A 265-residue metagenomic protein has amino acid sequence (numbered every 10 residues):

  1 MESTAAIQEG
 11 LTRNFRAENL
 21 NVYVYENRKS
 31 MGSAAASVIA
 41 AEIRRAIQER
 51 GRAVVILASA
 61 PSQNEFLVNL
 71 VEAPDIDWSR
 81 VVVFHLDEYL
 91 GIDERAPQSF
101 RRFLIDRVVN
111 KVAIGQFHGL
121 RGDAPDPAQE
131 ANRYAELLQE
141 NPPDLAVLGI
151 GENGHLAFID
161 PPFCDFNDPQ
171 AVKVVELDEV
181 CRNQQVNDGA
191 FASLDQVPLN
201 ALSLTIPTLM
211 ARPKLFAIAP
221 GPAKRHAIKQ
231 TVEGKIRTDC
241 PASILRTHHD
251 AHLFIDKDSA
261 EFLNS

Functional and structural regions predicted by a protein language model:
M1-V54: N-terminal glycine-/serine-/threonine-rich phosphate-binding loop
E2-E9, L204-P207, A211-S265: ATP/nucleoside-binding phosphotransfer catalytic cores, i.e., glycine-rich phosphate-binding loops
T4-N19, D77-V147: Ligand-binding beta-strand-loop-alpha-helix segment within the catalytic cores of soluble metabolic enzymes
R44-P74: Glycine-rich N-terminal segment of FAD-binding domains in flavoprotein oxidoreductases, spanning the beta-loop-helix
R52-I56, P61-S62, L137-D165: A glycine-rich beta-strand to alpha-helix segment that forms a phosphate/ribose-binding loop at ligand/cofactor sites
I56-A60, H85, L120-R121, V147-I150 (+2 more regions): Short beta-strand segments
P61-S62, Y89, E152-H155, P222-A223 (+1 more regions): Short glycine-rich anion-binding loops that position phosphate/pyrophosphate groups of nucleotides and phosphorylated
A157-L204: Class I SAM-dependent methyltransferase SAM-binding "motif I" and its flanking Rossmann-like core
